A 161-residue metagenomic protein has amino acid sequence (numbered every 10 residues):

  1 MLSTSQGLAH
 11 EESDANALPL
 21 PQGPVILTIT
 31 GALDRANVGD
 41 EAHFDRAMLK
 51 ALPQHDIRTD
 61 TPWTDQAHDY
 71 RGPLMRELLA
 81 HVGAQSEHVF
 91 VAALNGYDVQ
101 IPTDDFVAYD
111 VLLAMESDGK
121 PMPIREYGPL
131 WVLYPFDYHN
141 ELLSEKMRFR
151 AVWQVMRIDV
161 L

Functional and structural regions predicted by a protein language model:
M1-G7: C-terminal segment of classical bacterial N-terminal signal peptides
G7-L161: N-terminal intrinsically disordered, low-complexity segments enriched in P/E/S/T
